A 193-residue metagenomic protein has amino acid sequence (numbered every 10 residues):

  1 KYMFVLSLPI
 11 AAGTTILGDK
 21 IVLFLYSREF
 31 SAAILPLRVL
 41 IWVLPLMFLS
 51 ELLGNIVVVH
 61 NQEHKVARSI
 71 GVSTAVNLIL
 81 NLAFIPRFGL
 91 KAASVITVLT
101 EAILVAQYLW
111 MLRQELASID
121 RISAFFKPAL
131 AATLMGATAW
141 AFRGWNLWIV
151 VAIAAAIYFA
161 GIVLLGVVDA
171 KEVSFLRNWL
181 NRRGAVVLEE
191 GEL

Functional and structural regions predicted by a protein language model:
K1-G71: Specific pore-lining/lateral-gate transmembrane helices of multi-pass inner-membrane transport and insertion machines
V5, P9, V39-W42, R68-V76 (+6 more regions): Hydrophobic residues within alpha-helical transmembrane segments of multi-pass solute transporters/permease subunits
A11-D19, F24, P36-V39, L78 (+5 more regions): Membrane-embedded alpha-helical segments of multi-pass transporters/permeases
A32-P36, D120, A124-P128, A132 (+1 more regions): Residue-level signature of transmembrane alpha-helical entry/exit and packing/kink sites in multi-pass membrane
L53-N61, L109-S123: Alpha-helical transmembrane segments
H64, I70-A106, W110, A137-A156 (+1 more regions): Membrane-interface helix-loop junctions in multi-pass transport and translocation proteins
E115-P128, S174, N178-W179: Interhelical loop/hinge segments that connect adjacent transmembrane helices in multipass membrane
W140-L193: Membrane-proximal transmembrane or re-entrant/amphipathic helices at the cytosolic face
